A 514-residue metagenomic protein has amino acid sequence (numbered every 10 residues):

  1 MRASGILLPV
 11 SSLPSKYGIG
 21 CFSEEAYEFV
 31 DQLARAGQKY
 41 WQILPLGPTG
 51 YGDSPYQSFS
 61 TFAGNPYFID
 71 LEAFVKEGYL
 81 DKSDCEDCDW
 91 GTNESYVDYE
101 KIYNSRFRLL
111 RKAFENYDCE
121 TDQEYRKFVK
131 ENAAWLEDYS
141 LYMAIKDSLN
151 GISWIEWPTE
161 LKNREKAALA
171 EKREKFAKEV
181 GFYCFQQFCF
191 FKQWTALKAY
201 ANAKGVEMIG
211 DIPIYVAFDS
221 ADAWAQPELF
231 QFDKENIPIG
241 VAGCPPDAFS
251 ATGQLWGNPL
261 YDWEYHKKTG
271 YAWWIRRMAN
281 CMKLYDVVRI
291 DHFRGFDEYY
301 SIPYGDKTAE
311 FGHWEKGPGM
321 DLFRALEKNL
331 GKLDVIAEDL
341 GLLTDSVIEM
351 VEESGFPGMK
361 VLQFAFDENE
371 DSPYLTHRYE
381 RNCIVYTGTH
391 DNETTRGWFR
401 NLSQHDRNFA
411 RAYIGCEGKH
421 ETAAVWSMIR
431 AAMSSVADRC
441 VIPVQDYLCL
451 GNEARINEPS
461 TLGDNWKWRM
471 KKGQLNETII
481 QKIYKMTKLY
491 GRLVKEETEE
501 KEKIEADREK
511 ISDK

Functional and structural regions predicted by a protein language model:
M1-E24, E28, Q32, A36: Mature N-terminal, pre-catalytic/accessory segment of carbohydrate-active enzymes
P9, S15, D53-Q187, F191 (+4 more regions): Alpha-amylase-like alpha-glycosidases and glucanotransferases acting on alpha-linked glucans and related
E25-T49, L284-Y285: Catalytic domains of carbohydrate-active enzymes, especially glycoside hydrolases
A34, W194-N202, E327, V351-E352: Surface-exposed amphipathic alpha-helices with a cationic face
L44, E207-I209, P213, V287 (+1 more regions): Outer-envelope exported proteins of Gram-negative bacteria
Y183, F188-V216: Conserved, well-ordered alpha-helix/loop/beta-strand core segments that scaffold catalytic motifs
C449-K501, R508: Structured C-terminal cap/extension of enzyme domains
